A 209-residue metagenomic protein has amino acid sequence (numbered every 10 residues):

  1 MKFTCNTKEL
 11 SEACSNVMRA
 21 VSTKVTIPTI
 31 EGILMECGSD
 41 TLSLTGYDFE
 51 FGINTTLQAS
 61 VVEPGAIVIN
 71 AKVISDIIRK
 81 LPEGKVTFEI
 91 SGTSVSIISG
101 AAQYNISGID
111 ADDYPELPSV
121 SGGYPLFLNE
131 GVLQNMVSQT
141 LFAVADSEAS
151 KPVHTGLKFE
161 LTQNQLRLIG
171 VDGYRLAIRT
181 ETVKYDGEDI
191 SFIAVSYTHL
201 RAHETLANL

Functional and structural regions predicted by a protein language model:
M1-R201: Structural preference for solvent-exposed beta-strand-turn elements and adjacent flexible terminal/loop segments within
H199-L209: Single conserved hydrophobic/aromatic residue that forms the stacking wall/gate of nucleotide- or nucleobase-binding
